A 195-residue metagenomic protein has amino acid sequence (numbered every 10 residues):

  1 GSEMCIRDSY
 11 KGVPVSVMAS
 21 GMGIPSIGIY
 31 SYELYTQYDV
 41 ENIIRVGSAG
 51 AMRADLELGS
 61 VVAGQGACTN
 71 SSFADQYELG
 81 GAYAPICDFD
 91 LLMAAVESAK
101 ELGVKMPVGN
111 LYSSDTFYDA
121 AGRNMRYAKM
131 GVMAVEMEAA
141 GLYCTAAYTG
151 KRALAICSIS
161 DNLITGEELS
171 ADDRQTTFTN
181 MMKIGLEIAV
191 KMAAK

Functional and structural regions predicted by a protein language model:
G1-I6: Short, small-residue-biased leader/transition segments that mark boundaries at the very start of proteins
S9-S16: Beta-strand-turn-beta hairpins that frame and shape the catalytic cleft of phosphate-ester-processing enzymes
V17-V62: Hydrophobic alpha-helical segments and helix pairs
G66-A82: Acidic/polar active-site rim loop that often engages polyanionic ligands
A82-M130: Active-site rim beta-loop-alpha module in soluble metabolic enzymes
A140-R174: Zn-dependent metallopeptidase/amidohydrolase metal-coordination segment
L163-K195: His/Asp/Glu-rich mid-to-C-terminal helical/loop segments that flank catalytic regions of hydrolases
